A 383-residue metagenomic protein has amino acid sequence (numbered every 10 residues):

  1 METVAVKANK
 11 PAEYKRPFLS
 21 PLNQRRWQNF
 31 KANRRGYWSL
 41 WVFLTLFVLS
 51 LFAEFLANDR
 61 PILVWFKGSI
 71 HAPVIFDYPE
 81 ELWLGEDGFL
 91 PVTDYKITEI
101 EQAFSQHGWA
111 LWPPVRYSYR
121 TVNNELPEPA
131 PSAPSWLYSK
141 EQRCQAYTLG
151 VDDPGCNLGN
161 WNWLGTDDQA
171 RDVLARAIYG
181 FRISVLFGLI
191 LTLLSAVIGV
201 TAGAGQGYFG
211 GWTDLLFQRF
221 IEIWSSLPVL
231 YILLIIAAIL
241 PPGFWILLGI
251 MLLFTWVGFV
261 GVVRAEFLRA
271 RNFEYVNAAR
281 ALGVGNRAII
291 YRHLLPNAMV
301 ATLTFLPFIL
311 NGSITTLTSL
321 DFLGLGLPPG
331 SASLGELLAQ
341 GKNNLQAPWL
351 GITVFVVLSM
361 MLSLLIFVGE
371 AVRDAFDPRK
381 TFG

Functional and structural regions predicted by a protein language model:
M1-A196, V200, G330, G341-V356 (+2 more regions): Gly/Trp-centered helix-boundary motif
T166-G383: Alpha-helical transmembrane segments of integral membrane proteins, especially multi-pass inner/plasma-membrane
